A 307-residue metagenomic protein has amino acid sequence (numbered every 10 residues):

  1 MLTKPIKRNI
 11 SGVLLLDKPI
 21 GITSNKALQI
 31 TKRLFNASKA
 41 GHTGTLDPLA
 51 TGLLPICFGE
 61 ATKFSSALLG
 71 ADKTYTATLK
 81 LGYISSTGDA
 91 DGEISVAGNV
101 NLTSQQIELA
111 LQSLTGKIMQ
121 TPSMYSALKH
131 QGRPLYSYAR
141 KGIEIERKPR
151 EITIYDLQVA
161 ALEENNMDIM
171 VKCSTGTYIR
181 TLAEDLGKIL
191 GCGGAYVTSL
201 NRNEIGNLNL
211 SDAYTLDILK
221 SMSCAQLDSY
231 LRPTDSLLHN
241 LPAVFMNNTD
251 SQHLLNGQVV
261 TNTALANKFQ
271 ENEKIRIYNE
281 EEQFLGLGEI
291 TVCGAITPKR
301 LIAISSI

Functional and structural regions predicted by a protein language model:
M1-G21, N25-H42, L46, A50-L53 (+1 more regions): Accessory RNA 3′-end/elbow-binding domains used by RNA modification enzymes
M1-S174, T181-C192, Y196-Y214: Catalytic cores of RNA-modifying enzymes
